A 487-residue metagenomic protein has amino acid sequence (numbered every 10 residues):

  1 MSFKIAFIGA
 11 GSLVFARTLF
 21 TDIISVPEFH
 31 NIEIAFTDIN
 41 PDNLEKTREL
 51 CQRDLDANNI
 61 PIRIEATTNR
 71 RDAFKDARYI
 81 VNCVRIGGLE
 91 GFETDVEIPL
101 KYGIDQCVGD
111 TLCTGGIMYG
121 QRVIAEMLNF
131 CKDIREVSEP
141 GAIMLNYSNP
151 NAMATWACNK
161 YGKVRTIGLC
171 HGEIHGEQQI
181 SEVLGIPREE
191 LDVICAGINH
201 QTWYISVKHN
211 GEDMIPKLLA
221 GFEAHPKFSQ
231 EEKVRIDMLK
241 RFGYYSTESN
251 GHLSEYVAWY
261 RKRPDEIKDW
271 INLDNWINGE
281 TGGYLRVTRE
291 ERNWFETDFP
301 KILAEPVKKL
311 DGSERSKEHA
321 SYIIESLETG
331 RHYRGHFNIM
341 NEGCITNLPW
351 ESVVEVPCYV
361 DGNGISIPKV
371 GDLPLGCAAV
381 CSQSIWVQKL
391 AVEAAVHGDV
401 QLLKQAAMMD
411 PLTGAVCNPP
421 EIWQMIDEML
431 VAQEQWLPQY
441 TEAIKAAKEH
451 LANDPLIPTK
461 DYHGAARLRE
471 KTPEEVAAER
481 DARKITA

Functional and structural regions predicted by a protein language model:
I5-I34: N-terminal Rossmann-like dinucleotide-binding module
E28-D54: NAD(P)-binding Rossmann-fold cofactor-contacting core
Q52-A57, N82, E136, W156-T166 (+2 more regions): Short, surface-exposed basic-aromatic patches at helix termini and helix-loop junctions that form
R63-D76: Short acidic low-complexity segments
K75, V81-N82, N146: Redox-cofactor binding/interface segments in oxidoreductases and associated redox assembly factors
E90-K160: Rossmann-fold NAD(P)-binding glycine/threonine-rich loop
G141-I143, Y147-D213: Rossmann-fold dinucleotide-binding core
G185-T486: Long, compositionally biased stretches enriched for glycine and/or charged residues
